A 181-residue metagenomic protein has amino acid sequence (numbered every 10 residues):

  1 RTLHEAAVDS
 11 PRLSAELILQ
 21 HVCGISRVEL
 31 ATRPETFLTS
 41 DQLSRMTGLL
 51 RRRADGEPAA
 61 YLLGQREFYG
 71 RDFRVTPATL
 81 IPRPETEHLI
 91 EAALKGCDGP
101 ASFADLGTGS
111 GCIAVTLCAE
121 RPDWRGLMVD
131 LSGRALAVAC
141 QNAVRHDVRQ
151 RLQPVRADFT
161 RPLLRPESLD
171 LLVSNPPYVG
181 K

Functional and structural regions predicted by a protein language model:
R1-P11: Non-catalytic nucleic-acid substrate-recognition regions in nucleic-acid-modifying enzymes
H4, H21, V144: Short polybasic/polar patches that bind polyanions
V8, G24-I25, V148: Helix N-cap/coil-helix junction residues
L17-K95: Conserved AdoMet
I81-K181: Conserved SAM/SAH cofactor-binding pocket of Class I
